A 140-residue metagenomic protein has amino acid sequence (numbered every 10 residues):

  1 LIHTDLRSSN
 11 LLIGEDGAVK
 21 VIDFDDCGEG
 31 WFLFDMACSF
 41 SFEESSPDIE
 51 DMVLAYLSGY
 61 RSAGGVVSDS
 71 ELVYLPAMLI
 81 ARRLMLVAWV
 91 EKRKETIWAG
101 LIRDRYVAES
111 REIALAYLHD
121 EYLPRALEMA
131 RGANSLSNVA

Functional and structural regions predicted by a protein language model:
L1, D51-A55, S70: Alpha-helix N-cap and coil->helix boundary residues
L1-F34, S137-A140: Active-site acidic catalytic loop and adjacent metal/ATP-binding pocket of ATP-dependent phosphoryl transfer enzymes
I2, L79-I80: Solvent-exposed aromatic/hydrophobic patches embedded in short alpha-helical segments
D26-E29, E50, A77: Amphipathic, non-membrane alpha-helical segments in soluble helical-bundle scaffolds
L33-G65, A81-W98: Active-site activation/catalytic loop segments of kinase-like enzymes and analogous catalytic loops in related
V67-L79: All-alpha amphipathic helical-bundle segments outside canonical DNA-binding/catalytic cores that form hydrophobic
A88-A140: ATP/Mg2+ or Mg2+-diphosphate-binding catalytic cores that bind nucleotide phosphates or diphosphates via glycine-rich
